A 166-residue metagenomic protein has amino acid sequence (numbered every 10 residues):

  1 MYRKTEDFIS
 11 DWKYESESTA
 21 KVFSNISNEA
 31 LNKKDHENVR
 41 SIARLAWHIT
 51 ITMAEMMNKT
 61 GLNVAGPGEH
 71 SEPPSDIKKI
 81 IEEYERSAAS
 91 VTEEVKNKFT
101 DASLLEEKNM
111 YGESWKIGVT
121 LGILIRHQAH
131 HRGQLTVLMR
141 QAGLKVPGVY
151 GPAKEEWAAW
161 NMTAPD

Functional and structural regions predicted by a protein language model:
M1, N38, P73, I77-I80 (+1 more regions): Residue-level recognition of alpha-helical structural elements
M1-D11: Extreme N-terminal tail/first-helix region
R3-T5, I26, D76-I77, V119-G122: A short, structure-level motif marking secondary-structure boundaries and short turns
I9-A20, N28-H70, N109-D166: Short, contiguous alpha-helical
S18-K21, N25, R86-E94, Q134: Solvent-exposed, charged/polar functional surfaces in cytosolic regulatory/catalytic domains
N58, L62-F99: Helix-adjacent hinge/juxtasegments
K96-Y111: Acidic catalytic patch
